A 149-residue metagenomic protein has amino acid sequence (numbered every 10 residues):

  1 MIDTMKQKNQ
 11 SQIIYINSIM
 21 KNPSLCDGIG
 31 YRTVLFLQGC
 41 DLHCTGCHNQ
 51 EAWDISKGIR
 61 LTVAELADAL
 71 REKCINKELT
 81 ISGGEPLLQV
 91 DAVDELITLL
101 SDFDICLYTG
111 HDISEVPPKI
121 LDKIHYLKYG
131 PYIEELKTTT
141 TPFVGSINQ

Functional and structural regions predicted by a protein language model:
M1-F36, T45, N49-I55: N-terminal [4Fe-4S]-dependent radical SAM core
Q7, A67-L87: Short Fe-S-cluster ligation motifs
L35, E85, L127: Conserved, mostly hydrophobic/aromatic
Q38, G84, G110: Cofactor-binding loop segments of dinucleotide-utilizing enzymes, especially the Rossmann-like FAD- and NAD(P)+-binding
D54-A67, L87-L121, Y126, Y132: Canonical radical SAM enzyme core domain
I75-I81, E135-T138, S146: Conserved C-terminal portion of the radical SAM core fold that forms the substrate/S-adenosylmethionine-binding
L87-T98, K137-Q149: P-loop/Walker A phosphate-binding loop and immediately adjacent motor/lid segment at beta-alpha junctions
